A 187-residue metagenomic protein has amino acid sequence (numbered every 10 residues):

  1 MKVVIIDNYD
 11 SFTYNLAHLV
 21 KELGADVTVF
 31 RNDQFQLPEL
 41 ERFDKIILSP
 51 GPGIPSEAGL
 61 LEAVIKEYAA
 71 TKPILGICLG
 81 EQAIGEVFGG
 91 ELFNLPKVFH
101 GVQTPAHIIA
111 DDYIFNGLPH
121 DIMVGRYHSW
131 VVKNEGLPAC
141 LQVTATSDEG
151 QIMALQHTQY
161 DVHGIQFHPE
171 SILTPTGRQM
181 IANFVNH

Functional and structural regions predicted by a protein language model:
M1-V4: Extreme N-terminal starter segment of soluble prokaryotic enzymes
A17-A25: Two-component/phosphorelay signaling modules centered on CheY-like receiver
D26-N32: Short hydrophobic/Thr-rich beta-strand motif most characteristic of the beta2 strand and flanking loop of CheY-like
F35-F43: Short amphipathic alpha-helix with an adjacent loop that forms part of the alpha/beta core around
F43-D112, N116, I181-A182: Cysteine-nucleophile active-site neighborhood
P73-L75, E91, M123, Q142 (+1 more regions): Proline-centered loop/turn at the N-terminus of a beta-strand
D112-Q159: Catalytic beta-strand/loop cores that center a nucleophilic Ser/Cys/Thr and support acyl-enzyme chemistry
I172-H187: Acyltransferase
